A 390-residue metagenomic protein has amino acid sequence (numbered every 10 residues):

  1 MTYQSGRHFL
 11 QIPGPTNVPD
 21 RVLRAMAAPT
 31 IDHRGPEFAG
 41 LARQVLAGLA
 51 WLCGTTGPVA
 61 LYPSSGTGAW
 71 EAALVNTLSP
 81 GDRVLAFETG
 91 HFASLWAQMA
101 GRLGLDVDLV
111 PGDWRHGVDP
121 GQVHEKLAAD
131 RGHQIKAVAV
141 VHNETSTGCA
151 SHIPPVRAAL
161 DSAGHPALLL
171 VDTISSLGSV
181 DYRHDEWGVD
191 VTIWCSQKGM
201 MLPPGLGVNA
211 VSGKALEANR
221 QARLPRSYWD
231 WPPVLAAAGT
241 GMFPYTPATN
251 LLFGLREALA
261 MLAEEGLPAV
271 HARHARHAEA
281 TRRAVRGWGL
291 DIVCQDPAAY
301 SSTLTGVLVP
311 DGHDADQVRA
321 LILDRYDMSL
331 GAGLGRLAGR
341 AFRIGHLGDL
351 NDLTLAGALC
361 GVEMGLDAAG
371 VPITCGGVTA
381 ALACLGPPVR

Functional and structural regions predicted by a protein language model:
T2, R336, R340-R390: PLP-dependent enzyme catalytic core of the Aspartate aminotransferase-like
R7-P63, T67: A glycine-/small-polar-enriched, mobile loop at the entrance of the PLP active site in fold-type I
V18, Q197-R283, G287, R390: Active-site C-terminal subdomain of aminotransferase-like
T56-L85, T89, A93-A97: Conserved beta-loop-alpha segment that forms the PLP phosphate-binding cup at the N-terminus of a helix
V118-G178, V191: Active-site phosphate-binding strand-loop segment of PLP-dependent enzymes
D185-Q197: Conserved active-site segment immediately N-terminal to the catalytic lysine that forms the internal aldimine
D291-R325: Conserved PLP-binding catalytic core of the aspartate aminotransferase-like
